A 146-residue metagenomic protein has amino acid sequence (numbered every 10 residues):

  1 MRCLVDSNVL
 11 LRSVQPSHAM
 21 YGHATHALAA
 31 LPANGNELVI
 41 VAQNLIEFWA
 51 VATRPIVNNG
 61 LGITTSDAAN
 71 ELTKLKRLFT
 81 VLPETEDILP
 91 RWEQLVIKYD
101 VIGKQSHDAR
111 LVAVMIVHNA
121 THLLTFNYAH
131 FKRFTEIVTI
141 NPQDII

Functional and structural regions predicted by a protein language model:
M1-I40, P55-N70, R133, I146: Short, well-structured N-terminal submotif of metal-dependent ribonuclease cores
R2, A109-I146: Acidic, PIN/NYN-like endoribonuclease modules and their adjacent C-terminal/linker elements
N8-V9, Q43, D87, R110 (+1 more regions): Alpha-helix/helix-capping structural signal
S17, V51, L95, F134-I137: Residue-level signal for well-ordered alpha-helical positions
V39-A42, T125: Short beta-strand segments at enzyme active-site cores
E71-L89, E93, D100, F131-I146: Short acidic, glycine/proline-enriched helix-loop-strand junctions
F79-F126: Active-site neighborhoods of divalent-metal-dependent phosphate/nucleic-acid chemistry enzymes
